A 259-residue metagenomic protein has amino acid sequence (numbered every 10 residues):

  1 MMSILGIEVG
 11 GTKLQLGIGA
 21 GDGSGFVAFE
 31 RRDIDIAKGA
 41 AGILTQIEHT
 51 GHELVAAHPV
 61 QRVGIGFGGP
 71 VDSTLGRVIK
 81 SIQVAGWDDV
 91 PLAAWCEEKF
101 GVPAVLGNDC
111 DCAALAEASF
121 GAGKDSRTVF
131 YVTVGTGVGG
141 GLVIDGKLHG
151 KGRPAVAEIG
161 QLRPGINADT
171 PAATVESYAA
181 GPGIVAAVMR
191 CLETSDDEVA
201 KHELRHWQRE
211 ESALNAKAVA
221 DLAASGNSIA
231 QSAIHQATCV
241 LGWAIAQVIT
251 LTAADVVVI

Functional and structural regions predicted by a protein language model:
M1-R62, D72-R77, A94-V102, A116-R127 (+2 more regions): ATP-binding/phosphotransfer module of carbohydrate and carboxylate kinases, centering on a glycine-rich
E8, G64-G68, G107, Y131-G137 (+1 more regions): Short beta-strand segments
E30-D33, Q83, R153: Short clusters of small/polar residues that mark proteolytic maturation junctions
F67, T74, I144-D145: A cytosolic small-molecule/anion-sensing beta-strand core signal
P70-S73, C112-A114, G139: Short, active-site-adjacent cap segments at secondary-structure transitions
R77-D88: A charged helix-plus-loop insertion that forms the helical arch/lid used to bind and gate nucleic-acid substrates
A113-S119, L142, Q161-R163: Adenylate-forming
A155-I159: Structural signature of FAD isoalloxazine-binding scaffolds in flavoprotein oxidoreductases
